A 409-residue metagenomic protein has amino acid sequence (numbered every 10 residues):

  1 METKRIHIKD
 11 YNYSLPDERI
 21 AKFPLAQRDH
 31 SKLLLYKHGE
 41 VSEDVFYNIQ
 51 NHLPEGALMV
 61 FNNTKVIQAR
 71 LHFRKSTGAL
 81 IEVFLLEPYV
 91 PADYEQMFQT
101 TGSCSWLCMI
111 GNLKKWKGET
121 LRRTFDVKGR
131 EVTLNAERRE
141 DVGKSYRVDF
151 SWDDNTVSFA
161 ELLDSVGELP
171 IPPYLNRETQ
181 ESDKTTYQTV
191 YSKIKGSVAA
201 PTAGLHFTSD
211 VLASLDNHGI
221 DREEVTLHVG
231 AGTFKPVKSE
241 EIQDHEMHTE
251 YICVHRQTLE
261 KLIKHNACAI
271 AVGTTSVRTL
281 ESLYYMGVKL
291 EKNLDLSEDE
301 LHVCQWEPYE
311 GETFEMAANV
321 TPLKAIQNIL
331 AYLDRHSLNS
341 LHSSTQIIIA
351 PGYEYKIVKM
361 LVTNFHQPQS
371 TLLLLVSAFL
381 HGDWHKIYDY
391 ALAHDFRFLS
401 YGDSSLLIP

Functional and structural regions predicted by a protein language model:
M1-P409: Surface-exposed, charge/polar-rich loops and edge strands
